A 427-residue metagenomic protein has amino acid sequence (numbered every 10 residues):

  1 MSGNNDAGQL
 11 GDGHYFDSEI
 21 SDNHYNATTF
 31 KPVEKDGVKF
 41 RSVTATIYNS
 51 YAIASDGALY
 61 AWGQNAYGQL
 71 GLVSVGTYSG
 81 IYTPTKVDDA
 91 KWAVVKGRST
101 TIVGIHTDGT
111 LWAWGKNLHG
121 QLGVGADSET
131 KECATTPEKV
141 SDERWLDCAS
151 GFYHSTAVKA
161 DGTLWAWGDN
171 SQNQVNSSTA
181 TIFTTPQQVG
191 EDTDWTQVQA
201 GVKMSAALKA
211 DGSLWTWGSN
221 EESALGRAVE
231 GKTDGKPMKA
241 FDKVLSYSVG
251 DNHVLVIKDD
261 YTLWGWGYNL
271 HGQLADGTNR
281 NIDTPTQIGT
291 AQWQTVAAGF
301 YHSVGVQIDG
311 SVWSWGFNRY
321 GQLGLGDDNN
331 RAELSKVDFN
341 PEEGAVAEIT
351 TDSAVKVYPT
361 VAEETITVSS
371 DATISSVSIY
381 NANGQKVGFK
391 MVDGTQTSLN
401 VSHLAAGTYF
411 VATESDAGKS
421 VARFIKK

Functional and structural regions predicted by a protein language model:
M1, N49-A52, A61, T101-G104 (+9 more regions): Conserved core positions of repeat-based scaffolds
G3-A27, G63-T83, G115-A134, W167-Q187 (+3 more regions): Short glycine/serine- and acidic-residue-enriched loop/turn motifs that recur at repeat junctions
Y48, G57, T100, G109 (+8 more regions): Short coil/turn segments that connect the beta-strands within blades of beta-propeller domains
I53, I105, V158, D192 (+4 more regions): Hydrophobic loop/turn residues within beta-sheet-rich immunoglobulin-like superfamily modules
A297-E343: Blade-level signature of beta-propeller repeat domains, shared across WD40, Kelch, NHL, RCC1 and BNR/Asp-box propellers
T350-Y358, A362-K427: C-terminal outer-membrane/trafficking sorting elements
